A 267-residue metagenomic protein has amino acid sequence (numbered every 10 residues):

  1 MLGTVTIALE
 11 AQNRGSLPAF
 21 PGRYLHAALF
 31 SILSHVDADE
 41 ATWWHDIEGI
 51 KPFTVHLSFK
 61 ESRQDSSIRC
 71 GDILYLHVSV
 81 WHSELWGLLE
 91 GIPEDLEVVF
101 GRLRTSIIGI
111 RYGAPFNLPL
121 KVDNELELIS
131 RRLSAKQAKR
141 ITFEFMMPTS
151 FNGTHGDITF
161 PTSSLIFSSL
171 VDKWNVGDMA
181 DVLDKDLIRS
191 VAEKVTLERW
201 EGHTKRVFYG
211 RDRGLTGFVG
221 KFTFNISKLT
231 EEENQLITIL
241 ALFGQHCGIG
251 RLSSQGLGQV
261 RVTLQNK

Functional and structural regions predicted by a protein language model:
M1-K267: RNA-interacting cores
